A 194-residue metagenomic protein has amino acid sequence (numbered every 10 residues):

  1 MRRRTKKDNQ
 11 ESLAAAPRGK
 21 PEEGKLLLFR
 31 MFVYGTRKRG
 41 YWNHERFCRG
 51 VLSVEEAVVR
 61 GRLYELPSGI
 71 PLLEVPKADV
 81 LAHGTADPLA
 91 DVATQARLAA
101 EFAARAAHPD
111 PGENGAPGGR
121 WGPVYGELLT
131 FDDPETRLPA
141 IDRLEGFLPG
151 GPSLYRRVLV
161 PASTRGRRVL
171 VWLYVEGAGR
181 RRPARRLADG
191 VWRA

Functional and structural regions predicted by a protein language model:
R2-A194: Glycine-aromatic micro-motifs
